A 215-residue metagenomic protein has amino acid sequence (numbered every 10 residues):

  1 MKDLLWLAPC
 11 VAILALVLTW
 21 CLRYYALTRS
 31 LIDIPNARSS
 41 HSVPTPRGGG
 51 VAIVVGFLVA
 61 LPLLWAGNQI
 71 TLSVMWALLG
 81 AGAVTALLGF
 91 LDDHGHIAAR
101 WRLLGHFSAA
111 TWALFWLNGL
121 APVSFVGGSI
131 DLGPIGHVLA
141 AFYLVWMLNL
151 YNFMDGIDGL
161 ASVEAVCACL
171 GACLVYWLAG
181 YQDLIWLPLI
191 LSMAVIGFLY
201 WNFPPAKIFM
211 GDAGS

Functional and structural regions predicted by a protein language model:
M1-S215: "…together with the soluble PPM/PP2C metallo-phosphatase catalytic core" -> "…together with the soluble PPM/PP2C
